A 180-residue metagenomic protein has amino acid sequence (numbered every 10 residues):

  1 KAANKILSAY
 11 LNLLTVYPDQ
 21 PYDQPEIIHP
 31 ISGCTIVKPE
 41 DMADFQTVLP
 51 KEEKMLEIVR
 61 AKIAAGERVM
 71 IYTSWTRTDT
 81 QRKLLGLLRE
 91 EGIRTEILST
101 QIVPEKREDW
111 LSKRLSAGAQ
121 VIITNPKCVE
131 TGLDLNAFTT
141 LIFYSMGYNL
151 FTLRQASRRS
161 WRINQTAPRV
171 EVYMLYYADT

Functional and structural regions predicted by a protein language model:
K1, T124-T180: SF2 helicase/translocase ATPase core recognition
A2-I122, K127-L133: Conserved Helicase C-terminal RecA-like lobe
